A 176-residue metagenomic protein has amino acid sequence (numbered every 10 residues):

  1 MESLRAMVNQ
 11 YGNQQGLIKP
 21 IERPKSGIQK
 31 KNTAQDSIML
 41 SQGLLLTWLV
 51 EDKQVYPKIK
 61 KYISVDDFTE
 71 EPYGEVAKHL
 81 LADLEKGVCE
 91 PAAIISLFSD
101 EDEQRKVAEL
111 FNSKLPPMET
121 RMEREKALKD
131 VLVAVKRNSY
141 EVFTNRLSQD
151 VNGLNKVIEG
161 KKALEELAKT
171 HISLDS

Functional and structural regions predicted by a protein language model:
M1-S176: A charged alpha-helical hairpin associated with nucleic-acid processing machineries
